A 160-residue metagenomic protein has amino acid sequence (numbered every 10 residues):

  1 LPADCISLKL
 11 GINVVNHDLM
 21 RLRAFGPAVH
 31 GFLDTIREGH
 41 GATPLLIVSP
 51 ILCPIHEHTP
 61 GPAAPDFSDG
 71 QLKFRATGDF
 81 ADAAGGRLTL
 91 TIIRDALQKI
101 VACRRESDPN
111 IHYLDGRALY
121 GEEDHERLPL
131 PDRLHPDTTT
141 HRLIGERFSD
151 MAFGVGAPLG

Functional and structural regions predicted by a protein language model:
L1-H30, T35-E38, A42, P50-E57: Oxyanion-hole/transition-state-stabilizing segment in secreted/luminal serine hydrolases and related acyltransferases
P44-L46, H112: Proline-centered loop/turn at the N-terminus of a beta-strand
P54-G160: Catalytic His-Asp segment of secreted/periplasmic serine-dependent ester chemistry enzymes
